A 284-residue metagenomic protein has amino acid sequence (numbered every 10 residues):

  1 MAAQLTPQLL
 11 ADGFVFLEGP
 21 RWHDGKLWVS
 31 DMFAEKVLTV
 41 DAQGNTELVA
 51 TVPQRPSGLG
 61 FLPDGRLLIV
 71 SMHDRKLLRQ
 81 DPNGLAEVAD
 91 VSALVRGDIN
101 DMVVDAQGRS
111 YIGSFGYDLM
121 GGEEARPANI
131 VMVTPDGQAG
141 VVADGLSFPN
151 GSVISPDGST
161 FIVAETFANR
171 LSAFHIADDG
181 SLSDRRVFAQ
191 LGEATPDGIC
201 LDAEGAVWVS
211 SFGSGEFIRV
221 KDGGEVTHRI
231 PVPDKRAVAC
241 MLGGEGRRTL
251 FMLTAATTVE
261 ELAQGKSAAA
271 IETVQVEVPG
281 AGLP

Functional and structural regions predicted by a protein language model:
M1-G13, A42-G44, A50, R185 (+2 more regions): A short helix->beta-strand "capping" segment at the edge of beta-propeller domains
A11-K26, V52-S71, K76, A93-Y117 (+5 more regions): Beta-rich, blade/repeat-based domains predominating in secreted/periplasmic proteins but also intracellular
D24, T39-A42, E47, P63 (+9 more regions): Flexible "stalk/tail and boundary" regions
M32-F33, M72-H73, Y117-A128, T166-N169 (+2 more regions): Short, solvent-exposed loop/turn segments at conserved positions within beta-propeller repeat blades
K36-L38, K76-L78, A128-V131, R170-S172 (+2 more regions): A short loop-to-beta-strand structural motif that recurs across blades of beta-propeller domains
N169-R170, F174, L182-R185, A189-E225: Loop/turn-rich, solvent-exposed surfaces of beta-rich toroidal or solenoidal domains
F174-S181, V276-A281: Short loop/turn segments immediately following beta-strands, especially the blade-tip and inter-blade linker loops
M241-P284: Blade-level signature of beta-propeller repeat domains, shared across WD40, Kelch, NHL, RCC1 and BNR/Asp-box propellers
